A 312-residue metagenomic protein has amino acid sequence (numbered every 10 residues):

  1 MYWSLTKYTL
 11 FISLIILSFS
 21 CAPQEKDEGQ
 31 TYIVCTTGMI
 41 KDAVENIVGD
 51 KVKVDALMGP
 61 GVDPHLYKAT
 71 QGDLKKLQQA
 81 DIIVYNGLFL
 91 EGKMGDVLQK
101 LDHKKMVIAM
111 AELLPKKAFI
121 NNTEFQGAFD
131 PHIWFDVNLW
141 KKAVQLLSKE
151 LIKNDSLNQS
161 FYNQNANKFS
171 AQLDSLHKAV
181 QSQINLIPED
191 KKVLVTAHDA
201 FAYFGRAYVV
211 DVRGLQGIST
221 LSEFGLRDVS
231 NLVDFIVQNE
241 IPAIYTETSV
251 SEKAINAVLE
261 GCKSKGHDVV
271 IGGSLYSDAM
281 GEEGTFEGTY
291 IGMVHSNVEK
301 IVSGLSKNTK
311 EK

Functional and structural regions predicted by a protein language model:
M1-T9: Bacterial N-terminal signal peptides that target proteins for export
T9-S18: Bacterial N-terminal signal peptides
C21-K312: Extracytoplasmic metal-acquisition and chelation regions
